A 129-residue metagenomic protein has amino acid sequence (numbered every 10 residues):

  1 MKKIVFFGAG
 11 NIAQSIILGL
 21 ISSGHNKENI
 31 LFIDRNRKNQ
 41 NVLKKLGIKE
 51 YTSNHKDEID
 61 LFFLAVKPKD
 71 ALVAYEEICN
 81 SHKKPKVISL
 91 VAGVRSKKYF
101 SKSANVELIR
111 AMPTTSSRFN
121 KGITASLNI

Functional and structural regions predicted by a protein language model:
M1-T52, K121: NAD(P)+-binding Rossmann beta1-loop-alpha1 motif at the extreme N-terminus of oxidoreductases
N11, S126-N128: Alpha-helical transmembrane segments of multi-pass small-molecule/ion transporters
L46, T52-S126: Rossmann-like NAD(P)(H) cofactor-binding subdomain of soluble oxidoreductases
